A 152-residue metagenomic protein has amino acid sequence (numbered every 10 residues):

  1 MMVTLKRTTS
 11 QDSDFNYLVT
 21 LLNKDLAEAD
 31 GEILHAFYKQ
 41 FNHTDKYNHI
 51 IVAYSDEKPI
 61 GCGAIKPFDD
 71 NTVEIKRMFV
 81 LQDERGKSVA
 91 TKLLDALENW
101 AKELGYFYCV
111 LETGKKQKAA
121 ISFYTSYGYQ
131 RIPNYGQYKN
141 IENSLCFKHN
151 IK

Functional and structural regions predicted by a protein language model:
V3-K76, L81-D83, L94-D95, N134-Q137 (+1 more regions): Acetyl-CoA-dependent GNAT
S10, L34, V110-K115, I121 (+1 more regions): Conserved catalytic-core motifs of GNAT/GCN5-like acyltransferases
D14, S88, A119: Residues that form or flank phosphate/diphosphate-binding pockets in enzymes that use nucleotide phosphates
L18, L22-D25, W100, F123 (+1 more regions): Alpha-helical interaction/dimerization surfaces of two-component signaling modules
C62, T91, T113: Ser/Thr-centric signal marking residues that sit in or immediately flank functional binding/regulatory motifs
V80, G86-N99, S126: Conserved acetyl-CoA-binding loop-helix of GNAT-fold acetyltransferases
L94, A101-T113: Conserved GNAT acetyl-CoA-binding A-motif
